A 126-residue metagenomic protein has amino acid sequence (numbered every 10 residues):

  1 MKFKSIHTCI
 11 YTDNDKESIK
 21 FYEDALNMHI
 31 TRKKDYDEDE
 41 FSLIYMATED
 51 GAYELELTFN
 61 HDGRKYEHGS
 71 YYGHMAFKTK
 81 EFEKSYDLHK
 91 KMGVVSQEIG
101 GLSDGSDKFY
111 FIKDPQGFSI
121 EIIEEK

Functional and structural regions predicted by a protein language model:
M1-K2, E67-G69: Short, flexible turn/loop "capping" segments at secondary-structure junctions
M1-K4, I10, T31-D35, Y45 (+2 more regions): Vicinal oxygen chelate
C9-A52: Core segments of cupin and vicinal oxygen chelate
N14-D15, T79-E83: Helix N-cap motif at beta-to-alpha junctions
K20-F21, F82-L88: Short amphipathic alpha-helices within nucleic acid-binding modules
E49-Y53, D62-R64, F82-E83: Short, charged/polar surface micro-motifs in flexible loops or helix N-caps
Y72: Flexible, small-/acidic-enriched active-site or ligand-binding loops
